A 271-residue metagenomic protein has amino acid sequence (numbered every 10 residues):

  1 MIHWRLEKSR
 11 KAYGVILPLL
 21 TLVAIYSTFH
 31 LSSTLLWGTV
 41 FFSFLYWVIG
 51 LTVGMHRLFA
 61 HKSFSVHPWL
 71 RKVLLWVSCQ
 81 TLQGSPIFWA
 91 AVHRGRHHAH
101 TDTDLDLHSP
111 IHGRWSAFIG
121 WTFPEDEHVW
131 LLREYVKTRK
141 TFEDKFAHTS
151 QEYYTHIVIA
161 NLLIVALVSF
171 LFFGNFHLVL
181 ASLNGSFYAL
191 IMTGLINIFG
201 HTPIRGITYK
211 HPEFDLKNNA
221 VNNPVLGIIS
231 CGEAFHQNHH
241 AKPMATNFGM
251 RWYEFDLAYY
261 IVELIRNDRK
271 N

Functional and structural regions predicted by a protein language model:
M1-L195, F199-G200, K242-N271: Non-catalytic, topology-defining segments of multipass membrane proteins
R139-A147, I207-F235: Active-site-proximal inter-transmembrane loops
F235-P243: Short amphipathic alpha-helical "interface-anchor" segments enriched in bulky aromatics
